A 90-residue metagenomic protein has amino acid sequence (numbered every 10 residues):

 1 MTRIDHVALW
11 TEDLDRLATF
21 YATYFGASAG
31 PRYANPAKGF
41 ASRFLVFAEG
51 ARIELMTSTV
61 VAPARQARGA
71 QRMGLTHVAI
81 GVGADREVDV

Functional and structural regions predicted by a protein language model:
M1, W10-I53: Core segments of cupin and vicinal oxygen chelate
T2-R3, G74: Intrinsic disorder/low-complexity signature
H6-A8, F44, H77-A79: Short aromatic/hydrophobic contact patches that present stacked aromatics for nucleic-acid/ligand binding
A8-L9, T57: Hydrophobic side chains within alpha-helical segments
D13-D15, Q71-V90: Vicinal oxygen chelate
E49-I53, V60-V61, D85-V88: Short, charged/polar surface micro-motifs in flexible loops or helix N-caps
L55-G81: Helix-adjacent hinge/juxtasegments
